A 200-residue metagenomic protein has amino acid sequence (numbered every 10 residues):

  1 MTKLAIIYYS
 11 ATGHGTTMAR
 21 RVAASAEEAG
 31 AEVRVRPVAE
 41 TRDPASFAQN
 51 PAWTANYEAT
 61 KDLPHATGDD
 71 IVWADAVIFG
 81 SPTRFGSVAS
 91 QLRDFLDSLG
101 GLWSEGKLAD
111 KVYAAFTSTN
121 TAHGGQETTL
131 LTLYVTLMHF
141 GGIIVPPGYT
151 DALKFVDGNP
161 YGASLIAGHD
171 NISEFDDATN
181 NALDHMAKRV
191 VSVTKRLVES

Functional and structural regions predicted by a protein language model:
M1-K107, I166-S200: N-terminal beta1-alpha1-beta2 submodule of the flavodoxin-like/Rossmannoid cofactor-binding fold
I6-I7, A55, K111, P147 (+1 more regions): Intrinsically disordered, low-complexity segments enriched in small/polar residues
Y9-S10, E58, A114, T150 (+1 more regions): Compositionally biased, intrinsically disordered low-complexity regions enriched in proline and serine
H14, S81, S87, G125-Q126 (+4 more regions): Gly/Ser/Thr-rich helix-start
E27, F47, L92, D97-G100 (+6 more regions): Alpha-helix boundary/interfacial micro-motifs
V38-D43, I143-N171: Mobile beta-alpha loop/short-helix "lid" or hinge segments that flank ligand
A45-A48, T117-G125, A152-P160, D184 (+1 more regions): Noncatalytic linker/hinge segments flanking ATPase motor cores
A109-V156: Short, glycine-/small-residue-rich phosphate/pyrophosphate-handling segment
